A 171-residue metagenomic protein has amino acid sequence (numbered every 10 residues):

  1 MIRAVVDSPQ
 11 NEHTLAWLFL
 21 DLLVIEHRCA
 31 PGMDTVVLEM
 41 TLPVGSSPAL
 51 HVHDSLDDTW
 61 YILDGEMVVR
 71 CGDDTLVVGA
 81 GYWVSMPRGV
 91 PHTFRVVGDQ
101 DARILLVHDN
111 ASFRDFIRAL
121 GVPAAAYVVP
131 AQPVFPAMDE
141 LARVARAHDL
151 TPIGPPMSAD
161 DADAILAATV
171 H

Functional and structural regions predicted by a protein language model:
M1-T35, V128-H171: A short, N-terminal "cap"/entry segment at the start of jelly-roll beta-barrel domains of the cupin/DSBH fold
S8, H13, P31, E66 (+1 more regions): Short acidic-glycine-tyrosine-enriched beta hairpin
V24, V37-E39, T59, T75 (+1 more regions): Conserved hydrophobic/aromatic beta-strand scaffold that supports enzyme active sites
V24-T35, V44-D57: Active-site region of the double-stranded beta-helix
E39, V52, C71-D73, A80 (+3 more regions): Residue-level recognition of conserved beta-strand positions in structured domain cores
S47, H53-Y82: A short beta-strand-loop-beta hairpin characteristic of the jelly-roll/cupin
V68, R88-R114: Ligand-binding loop in jelly-roll beta-barrel domains
D115-P130: A hydrophobic, small-residue-rich beta->alpha segment in the mid-to-C-terminal subdomain of diverse proteins
